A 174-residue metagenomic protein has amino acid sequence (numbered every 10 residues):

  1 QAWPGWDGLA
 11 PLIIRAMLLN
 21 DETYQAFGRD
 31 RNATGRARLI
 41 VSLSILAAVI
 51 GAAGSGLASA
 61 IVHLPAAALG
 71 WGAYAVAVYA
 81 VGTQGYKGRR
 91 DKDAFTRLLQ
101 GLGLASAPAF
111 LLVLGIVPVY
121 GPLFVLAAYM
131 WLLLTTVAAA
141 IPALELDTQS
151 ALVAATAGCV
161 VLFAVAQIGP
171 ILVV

Functional and structural regions predicted by a protein language model:
Q1-D93: Selected alpha-helical membrane-embedding segments in polytopic membrane proteins
A48-G70, G115-Y129, A166-V174: Membrane-helix interface segments in multi-pass membrane proteins
Y79-Q167: Hydrophobic alpha-helical transmembrane segments and adjacent short intramembrane/lumenal linkers of inner/organellar
